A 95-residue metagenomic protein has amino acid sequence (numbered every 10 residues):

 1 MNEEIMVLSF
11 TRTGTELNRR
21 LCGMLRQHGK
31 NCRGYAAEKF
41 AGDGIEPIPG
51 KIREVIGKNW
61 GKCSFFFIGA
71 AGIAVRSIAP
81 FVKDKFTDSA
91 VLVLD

Functional and structural regions predicted by a protein language model:
M1-F40: N-terminal basic/disordered segments at the start of proteins
M1-N2, R26-G29, G57-K62, F86: Flexible, charged surface loops at secondary-structure boundaries
E4-V7, C32-G34, C63-F67, S89-L92: Structural motif
L8-L17, I68-R76, K85: Gly/Ser/Thr-rich loops at beta-strand to alpha-helix junctions that form or flank small-molecule/cofactor-binding
E16, R20, M24, K58 (+1 more regions): Alpha-helical scaffold segments in soluble metabolic enzymes
K30-K58: N-terminal beta-loop-helix "entrance" segment that forms/cooperates in small-molecule cofactor or anionic ligand
I48-F67, I73, D88: A glycine-rich, acidic short-motif signal
V82-D95: Short, acidic/small-residue loops that bind anionic groups at enzyme active sites
